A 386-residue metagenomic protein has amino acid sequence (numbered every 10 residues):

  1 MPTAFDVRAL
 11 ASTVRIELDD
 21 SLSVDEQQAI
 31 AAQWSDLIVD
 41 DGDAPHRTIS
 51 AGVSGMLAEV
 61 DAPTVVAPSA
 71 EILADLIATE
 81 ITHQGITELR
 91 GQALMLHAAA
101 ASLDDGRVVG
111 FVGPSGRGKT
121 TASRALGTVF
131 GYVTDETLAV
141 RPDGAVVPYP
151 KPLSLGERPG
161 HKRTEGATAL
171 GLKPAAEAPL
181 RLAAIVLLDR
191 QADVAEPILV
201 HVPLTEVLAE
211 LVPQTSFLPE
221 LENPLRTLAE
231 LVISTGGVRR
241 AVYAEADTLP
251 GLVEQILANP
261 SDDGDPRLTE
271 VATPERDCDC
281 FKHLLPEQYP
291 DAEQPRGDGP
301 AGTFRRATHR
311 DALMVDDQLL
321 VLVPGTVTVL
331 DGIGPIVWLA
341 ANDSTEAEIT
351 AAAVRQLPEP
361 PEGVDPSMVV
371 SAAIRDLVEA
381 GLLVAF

Functional and structural regions predicted by a protein language model:
M1-S115, T128-V129, A139-P335, A351-Q356 (+2 more regions): A noncatalytic interaction/capping subdomain that flanks phosphate/NTP-handling catalytic cores
K119: Conserved lysine of the Walker
A122-S123: Post-Walker A alpha-helix
F130-T134: GT-A fold catalytic core of metal-dependent nucleotide-sugar glycosyltransferases, centered on the diacidic
L339-E348: Short capping segments at the starts of secondary-structure elements
